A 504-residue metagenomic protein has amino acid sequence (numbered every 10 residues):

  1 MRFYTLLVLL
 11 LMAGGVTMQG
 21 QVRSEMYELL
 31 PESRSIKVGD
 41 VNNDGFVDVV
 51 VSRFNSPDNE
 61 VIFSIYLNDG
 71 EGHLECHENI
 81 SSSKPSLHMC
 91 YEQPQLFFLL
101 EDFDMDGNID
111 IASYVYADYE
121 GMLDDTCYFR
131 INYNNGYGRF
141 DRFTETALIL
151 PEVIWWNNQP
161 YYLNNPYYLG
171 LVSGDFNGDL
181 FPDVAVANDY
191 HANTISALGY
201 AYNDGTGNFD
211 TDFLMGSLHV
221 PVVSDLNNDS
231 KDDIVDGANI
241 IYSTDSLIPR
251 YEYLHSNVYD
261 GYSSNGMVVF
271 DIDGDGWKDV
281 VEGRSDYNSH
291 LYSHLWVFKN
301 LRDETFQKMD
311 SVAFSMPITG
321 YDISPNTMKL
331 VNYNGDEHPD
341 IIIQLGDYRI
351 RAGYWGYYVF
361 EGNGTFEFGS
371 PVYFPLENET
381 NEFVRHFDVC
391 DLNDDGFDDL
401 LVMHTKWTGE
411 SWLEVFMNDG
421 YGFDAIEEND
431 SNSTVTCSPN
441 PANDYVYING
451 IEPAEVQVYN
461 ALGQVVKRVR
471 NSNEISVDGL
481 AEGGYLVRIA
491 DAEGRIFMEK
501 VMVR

Functional and structural regions predicted by a protein language model:
Q19-E32, L67-Q93, Y133-N165, A201-S217 (+5 more regions): Blade-edge motifs of beta-propeller repeat domains
R34-N43, P94-M105, N158, Y167-F176 (+4 more regions): Beta-propeller blade termini
G45-V47, G107-I109, L180-P182, S230-D232 (+5 more regions): Glycine-aliphatic tripeptides that mark coil-to-beta-strand junctions in extracellular and membrane proteins
V49-R53, I111-V115, V184-N188, I234-G237 (+3 more regions): Hydrophobic beta-strand segments that make up the repeating blades of beta-propeller and related beta-repeat
F54-D58, Y116-M122, D189-T194, S285-H290 (+2 more regions): Short glycine/acidic-enriched loop and turn motifs that connect beta-strands
D419-S438, D444: Residue-level detector of functionally pivotal "anchor" positions at catalytic/ligand-binding pockets or at interdomain
Y459-V466, Y485: Short, glycine-anchored, charge-dense loop/turn motifs used at functional sites
E482-R504: C-terminal tail/sorting-segment detector
